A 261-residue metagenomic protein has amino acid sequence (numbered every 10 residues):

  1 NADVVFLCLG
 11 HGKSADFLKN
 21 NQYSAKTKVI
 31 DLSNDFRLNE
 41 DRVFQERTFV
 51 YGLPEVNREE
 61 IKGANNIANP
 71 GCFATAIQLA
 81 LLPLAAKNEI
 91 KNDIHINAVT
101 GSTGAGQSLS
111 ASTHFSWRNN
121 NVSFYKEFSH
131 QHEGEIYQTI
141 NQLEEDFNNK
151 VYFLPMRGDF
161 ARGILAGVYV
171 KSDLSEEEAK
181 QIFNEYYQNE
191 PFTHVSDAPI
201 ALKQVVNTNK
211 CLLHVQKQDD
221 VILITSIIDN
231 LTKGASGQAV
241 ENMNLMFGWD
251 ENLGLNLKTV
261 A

Functional and structural regions predicted by a protein language model:
N1-A2, C8, N92-D93, N97-A98 (+1 more regions): C-terminal substrate-binding/catalytic lobe of Rossmann-fold NAD(P)-dependent oxidoreductases
N1-N120, Y125-E127, D146, Q216-Q218 (+1 more regions): N-terminal Rossmann-like NAD(P) cofactor-binding subdomain of oxidoreductases, focused on the glycine-rich
D31, H194-P199, G254-T259: A generic structural motif
T48, C72-T75, L79, E127-E135 (+4 more regions): Conserved active-site and cofactor/substrate-binding residues in soluble primary-metabolism enzymes
Y51, P70, T100, R162 (+3 more regions): Short glycine-rich loop/turn motifs that provide flexible caps or phosphate-binding loops at active sites
I67, I182, A239: PAPS/PAP-binding and catalytic site of the sulfotransferase fold
P83-K87, K171, N242-W249: Active-site catalytic microenvironments for nucleophilic, acid-base chemistry
K203-A261: C-terminal helical cap and adjacent loop that interface with cofactors, partners, or active-site loops
